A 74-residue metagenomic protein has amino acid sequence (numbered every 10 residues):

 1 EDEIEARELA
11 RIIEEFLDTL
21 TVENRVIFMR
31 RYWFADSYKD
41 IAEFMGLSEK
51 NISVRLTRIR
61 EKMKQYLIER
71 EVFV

Functional and structural regions predicted by a protein language model:
E1-E15: Acidic, proline/glycine-rich intrinsically disordered inter-domain spacer in sigma factors
R7, L17-N24: Short helix-coil-helix linker/hinge
I13, N24, K39, E43-E69: DNA-recognition helix of helix-turn-helix
I27-R31: A short pre-motif secondary-structure segment
A35-D36: Residue-level signal for the short linker/turn that defines the boundary of a DNA-recognition helix
F73-V74: Intrinsically disordered, low-complexity basic tails/linkers immediately adjacent to helix-turn-helix/homeobox/MYB/SANT
